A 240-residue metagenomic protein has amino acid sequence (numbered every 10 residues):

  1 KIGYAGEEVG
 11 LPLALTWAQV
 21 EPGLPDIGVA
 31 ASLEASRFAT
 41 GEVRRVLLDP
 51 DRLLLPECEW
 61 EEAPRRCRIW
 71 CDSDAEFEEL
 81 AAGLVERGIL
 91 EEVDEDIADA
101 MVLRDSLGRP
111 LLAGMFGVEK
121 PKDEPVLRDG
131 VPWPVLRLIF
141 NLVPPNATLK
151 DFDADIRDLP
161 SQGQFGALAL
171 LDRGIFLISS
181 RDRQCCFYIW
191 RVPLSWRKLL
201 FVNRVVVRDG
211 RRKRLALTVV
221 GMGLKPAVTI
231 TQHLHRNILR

Functional and structural regions predicted by a protein language model:
K1-R87, E91-E92, Q164-F165: Non-catalytic, polymerase-adjacent accessory regions of viral genome-replication enzymes
A5, W60-R236: Catalytic-core region of right-hand nucleic acid polymerases
I238-R240: Short, intrinsically disordered, charge-balanced linker/junction segments flanking boundaries in proteins
